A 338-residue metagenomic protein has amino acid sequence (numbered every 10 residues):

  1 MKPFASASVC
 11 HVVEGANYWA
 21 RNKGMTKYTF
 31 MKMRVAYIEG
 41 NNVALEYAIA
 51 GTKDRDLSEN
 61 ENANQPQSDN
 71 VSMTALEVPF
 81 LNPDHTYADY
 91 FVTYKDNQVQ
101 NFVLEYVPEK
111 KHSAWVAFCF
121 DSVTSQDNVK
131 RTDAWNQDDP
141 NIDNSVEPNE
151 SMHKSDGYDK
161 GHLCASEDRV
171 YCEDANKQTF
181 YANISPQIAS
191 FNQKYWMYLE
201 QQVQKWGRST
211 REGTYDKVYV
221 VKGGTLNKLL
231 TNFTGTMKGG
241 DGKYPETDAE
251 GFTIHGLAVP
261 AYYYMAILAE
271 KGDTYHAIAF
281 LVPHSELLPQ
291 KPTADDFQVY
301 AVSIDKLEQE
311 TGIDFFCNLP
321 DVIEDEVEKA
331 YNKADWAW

Functional and structural regions predicted by a protein language model:
M1-N64: Surface-exposed, beta-sheet-biased, low-hydrophobicity segments with strongly acidic/polar composition
A36, A48-W338: Domain-level detector for secreted/extracellular nuclease and nuclease-toxin modules, and for the ENPP-like C-terminal
